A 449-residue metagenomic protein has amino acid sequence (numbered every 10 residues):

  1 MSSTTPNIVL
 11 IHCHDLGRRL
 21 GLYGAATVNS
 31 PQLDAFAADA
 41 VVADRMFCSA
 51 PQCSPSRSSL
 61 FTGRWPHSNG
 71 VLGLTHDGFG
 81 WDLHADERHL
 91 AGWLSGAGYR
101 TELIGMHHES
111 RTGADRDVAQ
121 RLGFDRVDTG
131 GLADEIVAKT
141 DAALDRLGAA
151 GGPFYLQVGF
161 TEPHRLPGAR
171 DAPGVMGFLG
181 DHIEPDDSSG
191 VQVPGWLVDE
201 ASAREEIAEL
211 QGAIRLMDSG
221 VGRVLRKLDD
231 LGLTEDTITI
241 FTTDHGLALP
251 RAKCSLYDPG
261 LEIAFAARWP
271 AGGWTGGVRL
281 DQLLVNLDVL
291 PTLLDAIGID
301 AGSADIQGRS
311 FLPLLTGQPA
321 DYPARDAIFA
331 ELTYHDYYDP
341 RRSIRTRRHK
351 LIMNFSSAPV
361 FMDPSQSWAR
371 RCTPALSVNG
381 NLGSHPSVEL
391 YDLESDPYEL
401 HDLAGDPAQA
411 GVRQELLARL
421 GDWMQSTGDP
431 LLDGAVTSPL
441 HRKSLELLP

Functional and structural regions predicted by a protein language model:
M1-L382, V388, P397-A418, D422 (+2 more regions): Formylglycine-dependent sulfatase
L393-S395: Extracellular, beta-strand-rich glycan-interacting domains
